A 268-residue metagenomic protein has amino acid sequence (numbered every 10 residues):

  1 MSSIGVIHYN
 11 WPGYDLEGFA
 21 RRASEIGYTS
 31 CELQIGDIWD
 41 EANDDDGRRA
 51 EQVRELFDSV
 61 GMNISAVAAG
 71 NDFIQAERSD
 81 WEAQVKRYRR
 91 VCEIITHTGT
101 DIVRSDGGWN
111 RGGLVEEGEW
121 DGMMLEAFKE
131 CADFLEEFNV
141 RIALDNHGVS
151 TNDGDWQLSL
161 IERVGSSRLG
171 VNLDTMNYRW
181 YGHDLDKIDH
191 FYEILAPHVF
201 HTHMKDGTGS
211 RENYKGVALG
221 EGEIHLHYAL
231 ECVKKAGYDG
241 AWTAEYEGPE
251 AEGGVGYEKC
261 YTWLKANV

Functional and structural regions predicted by a protein language model:
S3, R22, S30-C31, V67 (+2 more regions): Acidic/histidine-rich catalytic cores of soluble enzymes
I7-W11, Q34-G36, A69-D72, G108-N110 (+4 more regions): Active-site beta-loop-alpha junctions enriched in small/polar residues
E17-G18, E51, E55-N63, I74-G170 (+1 more regions): Active-site acidic/histidine proton-transfer and metal-coordination neighborhood in alpha/beta enzyme cores
F19-G36, G99: Catalytic domains of carbohydrate-active enzymes, especially glycoside hydrolases
A23, C31, F57, I95 (+6 more regions): Conserved, mostly hydrophobic/aromatic
Y28, I95, T100, V199 (+1 more regions): A structural motif
Y28-D44, A68-N71: N-terminal substrate-binding region of glycoside hydrolase catalytic domains
G253-V268: C-terminal helical cap(s) of enzyme catalytic domains, especially alpha/beta-barrels
